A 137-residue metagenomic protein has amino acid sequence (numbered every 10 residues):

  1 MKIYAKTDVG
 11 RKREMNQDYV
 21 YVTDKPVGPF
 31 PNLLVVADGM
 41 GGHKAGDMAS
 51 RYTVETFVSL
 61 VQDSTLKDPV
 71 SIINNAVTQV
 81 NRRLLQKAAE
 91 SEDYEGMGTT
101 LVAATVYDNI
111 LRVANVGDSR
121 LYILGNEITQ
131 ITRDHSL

Functional and structural regions predicted by a protein language model:
M1-L137: PP2C/PPM-type serine/threonine phosphatase catalytic domain
